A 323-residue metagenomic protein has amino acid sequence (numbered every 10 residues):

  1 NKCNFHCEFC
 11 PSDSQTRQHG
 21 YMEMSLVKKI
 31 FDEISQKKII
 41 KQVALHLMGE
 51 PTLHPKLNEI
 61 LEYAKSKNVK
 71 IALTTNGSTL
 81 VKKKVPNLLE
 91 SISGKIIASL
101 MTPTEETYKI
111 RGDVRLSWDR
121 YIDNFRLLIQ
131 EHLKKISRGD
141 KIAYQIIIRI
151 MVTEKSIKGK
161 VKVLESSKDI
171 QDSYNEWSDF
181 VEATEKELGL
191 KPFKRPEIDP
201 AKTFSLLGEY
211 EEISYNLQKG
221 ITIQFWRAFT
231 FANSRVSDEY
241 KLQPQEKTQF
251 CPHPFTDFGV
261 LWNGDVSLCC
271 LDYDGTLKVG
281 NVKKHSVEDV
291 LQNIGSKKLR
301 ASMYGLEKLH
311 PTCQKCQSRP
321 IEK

Functional and structural regions predicted by a protein language model:
N1-K95, I110-R111, D119, D123: Conserved alpha-helical substructure of the radical SAM core
N1-N4, Q245, E307-H310: Processing junctions and N-termini across compartments
K2, F9, F250-H253, K315: Short, cysteine/histidine-rich loop/knuckle motifs that typically chelate Zn2+
C3, G49, T75-G77, T102 (+3 more regions): Short, flexible loop/turn elements at secondary-structure junctions
F9, D13, N263-K323: Flexible mid-to-C-terminal extensions adjoining Fe-S/redox cofactors in radical SAM and related proteins
V43, I148, K298-R300: Short, hydrophobic secondary-structure boundary micro-motifs
K67, E90-V290: Radical SAM enzyme [4Fe-4S]-AdoMet core and its adjacent flexible, acidic and glycine-rich loops/tails across
